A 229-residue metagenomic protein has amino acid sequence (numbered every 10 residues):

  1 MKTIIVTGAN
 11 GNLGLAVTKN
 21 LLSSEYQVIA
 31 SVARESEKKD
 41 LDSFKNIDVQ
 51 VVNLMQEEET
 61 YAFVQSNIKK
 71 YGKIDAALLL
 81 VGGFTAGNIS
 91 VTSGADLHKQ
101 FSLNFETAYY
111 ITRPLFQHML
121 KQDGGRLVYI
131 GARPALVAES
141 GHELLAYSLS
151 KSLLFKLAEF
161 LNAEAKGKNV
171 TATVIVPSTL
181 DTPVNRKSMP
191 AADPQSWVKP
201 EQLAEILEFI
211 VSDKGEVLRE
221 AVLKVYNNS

Functional and structural regions predicted by a protein language model:
T7, I74-G82, N104, Y129 (+1 more regions): Rossmann-fold scaffold of SDR-type NAD(P)-dependent oxidoreductases
N10, G14-T18: N-terminal Rossmann NAD(P)H-binding glycine-rich loop of SDR-like oxidoreductase domains
F44-E58: Rossmann-fold cofactor-recognition segment
Q65, L103-K121, A135, N162-A163: Amphipathic alpha-helical dimer-interface segment in Rossmann-like NAD(P)H-dependent oxidoreductases
K73-I74, M119-A132, G167-T171, A221: Active-site loop of short-chain dehydrogenase/reductase
G83, S90-Y110, V128, L154: Catalytic Tyr-X3-Lys loop
R126-E159, A163-K166: Catalytic loop of short-chain dehydrogenase/reductase
G167-V170, V174-I175, T182, A191-S229: C-terminal helical subdomain
